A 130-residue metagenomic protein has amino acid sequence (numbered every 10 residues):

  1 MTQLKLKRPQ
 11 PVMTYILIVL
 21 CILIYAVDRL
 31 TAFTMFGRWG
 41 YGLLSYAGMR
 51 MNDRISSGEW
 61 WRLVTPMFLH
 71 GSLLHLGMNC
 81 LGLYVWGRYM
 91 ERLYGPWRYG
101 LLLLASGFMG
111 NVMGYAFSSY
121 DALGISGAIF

Functional and structural regions predicted by a protein language model:
M1-P9: Cytosolic juxtamembrane amphipathic/interface segments immediately preceding and feeding into a transmembrane helix
M13-I125: N-terminal TM1-TM2 helical hairpin plus the immediately adjacent luminal interfacial "cap"
S126-F130: Short, intrinsically disordered, charge-balanced linker/junction segments flanking boundaries in proteins
